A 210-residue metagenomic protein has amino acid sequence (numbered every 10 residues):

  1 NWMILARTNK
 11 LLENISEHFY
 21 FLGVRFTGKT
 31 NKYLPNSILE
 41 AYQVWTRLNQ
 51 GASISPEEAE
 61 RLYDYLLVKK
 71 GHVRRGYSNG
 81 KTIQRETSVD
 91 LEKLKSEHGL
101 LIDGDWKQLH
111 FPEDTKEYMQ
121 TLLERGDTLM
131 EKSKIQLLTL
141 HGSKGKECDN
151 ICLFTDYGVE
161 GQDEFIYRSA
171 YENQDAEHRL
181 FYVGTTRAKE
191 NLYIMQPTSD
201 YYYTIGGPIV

Functional and structural regions predicted by a protein language model:
N1-V210: The feature marks helicase ATPase cores and/or their adjacent C-terminal helical subdomains in SF1/SF2/AAA+ helicases
